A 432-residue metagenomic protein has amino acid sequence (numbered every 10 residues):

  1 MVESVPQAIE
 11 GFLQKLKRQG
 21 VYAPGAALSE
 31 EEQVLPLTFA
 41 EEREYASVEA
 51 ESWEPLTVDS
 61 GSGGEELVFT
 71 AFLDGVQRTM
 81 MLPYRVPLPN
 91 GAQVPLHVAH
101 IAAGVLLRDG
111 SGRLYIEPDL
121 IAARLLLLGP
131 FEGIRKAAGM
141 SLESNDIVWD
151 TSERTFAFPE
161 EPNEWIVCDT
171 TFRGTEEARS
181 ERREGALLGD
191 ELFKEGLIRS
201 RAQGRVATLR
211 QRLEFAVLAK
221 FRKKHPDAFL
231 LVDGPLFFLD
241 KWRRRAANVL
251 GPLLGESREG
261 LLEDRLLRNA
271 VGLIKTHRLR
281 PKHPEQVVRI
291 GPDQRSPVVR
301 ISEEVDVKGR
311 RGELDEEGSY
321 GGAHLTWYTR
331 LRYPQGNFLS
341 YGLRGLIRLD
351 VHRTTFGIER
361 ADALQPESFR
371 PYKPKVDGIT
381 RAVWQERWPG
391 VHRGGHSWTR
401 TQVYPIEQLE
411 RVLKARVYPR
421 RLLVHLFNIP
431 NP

Functional and structural regions predicted by a protein language model:
V2-E49, L56-G64, V68, L82-R85 (+1 more regions): Long, contiguous domain-sized segments
A71-L73: Short hydrophobic beta-strand that contains or immediately precedes a catalytic carboxylate
G75-M81: Short acidic, Gly/Ser-rich segments with clustered Asp/Glu that frequently serve as metal-coordination loops in enzyme
P83-L107, A246-P252: A short alpha/beta connector and helix-capping loop motif
